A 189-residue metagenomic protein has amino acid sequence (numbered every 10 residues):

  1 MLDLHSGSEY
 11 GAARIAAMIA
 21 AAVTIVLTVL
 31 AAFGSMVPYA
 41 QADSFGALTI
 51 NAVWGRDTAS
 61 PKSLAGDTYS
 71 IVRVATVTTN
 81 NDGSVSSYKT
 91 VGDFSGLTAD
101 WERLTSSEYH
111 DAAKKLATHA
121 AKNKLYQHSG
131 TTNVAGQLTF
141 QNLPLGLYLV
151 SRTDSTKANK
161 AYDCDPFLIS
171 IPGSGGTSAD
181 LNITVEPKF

Functional and structural regions predicted by a protein language model:
L2-F189: Solvent-exposed loop/turn and edge beta-strand elements of beta-rich ligand-binding domains
